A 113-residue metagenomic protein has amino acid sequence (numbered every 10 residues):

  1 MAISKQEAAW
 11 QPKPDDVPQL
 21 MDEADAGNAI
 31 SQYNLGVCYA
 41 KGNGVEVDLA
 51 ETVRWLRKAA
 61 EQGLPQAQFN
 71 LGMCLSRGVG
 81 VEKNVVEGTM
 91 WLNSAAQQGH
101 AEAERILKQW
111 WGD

Functional and structural regions predicted by a protein language model:
A2, Q6-W10, H100-D113: TPR/TPR-like alpha-solenoid helical repeat scaffolds
P14-V17, M21, A29, Y33-V37 (+2 more regions): Alpha-helical tetratricopeptide repeat
D25-N28, K41-N43, D48, E61-L64 (+3 more regions): Short helix-capping/linker turns of helical repeat alpha-solenoids
N34-K41, N70-R77, I106-D113: Hydrophobic face of amphipathic alpha-helices that form TPR/SEL1-like repeat modules and related alpha-solenoid
E82-A101, K108-W111: TPR/TPR-like (Sel1-like) alpha-helical repeat modules
